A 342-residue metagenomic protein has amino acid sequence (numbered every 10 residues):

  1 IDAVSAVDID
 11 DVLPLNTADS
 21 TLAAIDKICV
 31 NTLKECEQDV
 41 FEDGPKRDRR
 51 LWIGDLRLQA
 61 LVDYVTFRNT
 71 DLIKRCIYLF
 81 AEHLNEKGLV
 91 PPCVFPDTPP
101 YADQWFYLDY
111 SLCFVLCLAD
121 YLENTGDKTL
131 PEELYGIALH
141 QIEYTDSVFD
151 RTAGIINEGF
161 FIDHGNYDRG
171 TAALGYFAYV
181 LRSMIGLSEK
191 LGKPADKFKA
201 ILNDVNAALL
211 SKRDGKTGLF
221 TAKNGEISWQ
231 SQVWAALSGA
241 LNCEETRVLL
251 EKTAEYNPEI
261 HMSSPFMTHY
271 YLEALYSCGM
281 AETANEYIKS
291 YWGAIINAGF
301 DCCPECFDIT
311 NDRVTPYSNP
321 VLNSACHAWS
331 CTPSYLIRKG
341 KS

Functional and structural regions predicted by a protein language model:
I1-K27: Extended acidic/polar, glycine-enriched regions that form or flank non-catalytic beta-rich accessory modules
D11-T17, D39-P45, L58-L61, D97-P100: Glycine- and acidic
A24, I28-E42, G88-L89, Y101: Active-site-adjacent substrate/metal-binding segments within catalytic domains of carbohydrate-active enzymes
W52-S342: Active-site core of glycosidic bond-cleaving carbohydrate-active enzymes
